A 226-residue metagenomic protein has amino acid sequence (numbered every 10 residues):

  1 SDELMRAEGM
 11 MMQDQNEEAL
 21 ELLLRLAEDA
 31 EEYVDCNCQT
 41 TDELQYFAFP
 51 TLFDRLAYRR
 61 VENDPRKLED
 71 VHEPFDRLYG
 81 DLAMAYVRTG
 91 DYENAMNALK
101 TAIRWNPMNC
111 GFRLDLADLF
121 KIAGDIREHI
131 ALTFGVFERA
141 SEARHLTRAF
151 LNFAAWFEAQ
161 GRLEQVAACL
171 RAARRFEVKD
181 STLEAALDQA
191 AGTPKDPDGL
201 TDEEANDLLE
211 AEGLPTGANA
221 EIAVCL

Functional and structural regions predicted by a protein language model:
R6, L82, L116, F153 (+2 more regions): Structural register within alpha-helical repeat arrays
M10, Y86, F120, F157 (+2 more regions): Residue at a conserved register position within TPR or TPR-like alpha-solenoid repeats
N16-E17, Y92, I126, L163: TPR-repeat structural position
L24-E31, A131-R139, E158-K195: TPR/TPR-like (Sel1-like) alpha-helical repeat modules
E31, E73, P107, S141-R144 (+1 more regions): Short coil turns that delineate tetratricopeptide repeat
C36, L78, F112, L146-A149 (+1 more regions): TPR alpha-solenoid repeat register
